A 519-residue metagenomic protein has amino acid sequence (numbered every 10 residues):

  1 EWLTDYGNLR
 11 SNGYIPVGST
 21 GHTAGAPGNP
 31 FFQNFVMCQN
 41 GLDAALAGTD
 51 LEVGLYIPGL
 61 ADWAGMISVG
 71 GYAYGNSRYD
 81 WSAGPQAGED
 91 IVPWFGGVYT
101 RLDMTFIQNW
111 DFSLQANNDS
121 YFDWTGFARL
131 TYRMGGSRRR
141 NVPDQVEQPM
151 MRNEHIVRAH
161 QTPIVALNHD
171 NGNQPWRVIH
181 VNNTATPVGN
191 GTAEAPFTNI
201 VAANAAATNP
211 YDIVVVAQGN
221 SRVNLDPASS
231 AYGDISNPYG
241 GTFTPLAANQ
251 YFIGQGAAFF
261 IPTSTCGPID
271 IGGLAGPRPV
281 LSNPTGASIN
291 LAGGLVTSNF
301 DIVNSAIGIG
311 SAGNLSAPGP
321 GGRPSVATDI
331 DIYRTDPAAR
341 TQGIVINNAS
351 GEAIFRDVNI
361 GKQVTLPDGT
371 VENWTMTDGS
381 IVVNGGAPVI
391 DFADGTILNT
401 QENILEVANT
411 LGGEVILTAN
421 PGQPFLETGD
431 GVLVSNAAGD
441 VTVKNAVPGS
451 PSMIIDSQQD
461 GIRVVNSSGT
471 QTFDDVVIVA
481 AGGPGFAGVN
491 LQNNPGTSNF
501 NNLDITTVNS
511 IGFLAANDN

Functional and structural regions predicted by a protein language model:
V17-S68, Y74-G84, G88-D90, T105-S113 (+1 more regions): Flexible, glycine-rich linker and terminal segments associated with outer-membrane beta-barrel/transport systems
C38, Y79-Q86, T186-V188, V223-G241 (+3 more regions): Surface-exposed intrinsically disordered loops and tails
P163-A206, P210, Q218-R222: Right-handed parallel beta-helix/beta-solenoid
V178, Y211-I213, N220, T242-F243 (+27 more regions): Detector for repetitive beta-architecture
Y211-T265, P284-T285, S305: N-terminal extracellular ligand-recognition/capping segment immediately after the signal peptide
A217, I253-Q255, A292, V303 (+21 more regions): Feature marks extracellular polysaccharide-active and adherence modules
L225-P227, T263-S264, T285-I289, N304-S311 (+9 more regions): Short glycine/acidic-rich loop motifs that flank beta-strands on beta-rich extracellular proteins
Y251-S305, D336, P424-F425, N445 (+1 more regions): Right-handed parallel beta-helix/beta-spiral solenoid domain characteristic of secreted/periplasmic
